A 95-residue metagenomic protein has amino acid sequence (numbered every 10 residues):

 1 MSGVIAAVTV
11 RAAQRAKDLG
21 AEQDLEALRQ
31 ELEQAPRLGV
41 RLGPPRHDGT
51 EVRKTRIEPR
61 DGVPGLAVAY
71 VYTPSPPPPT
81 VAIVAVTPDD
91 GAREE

Functional and structural regions predicted by a protein language model:
M1-Q30: Arg/Lys-rich, positively charged N-terminal/basic patches that mediate binding to nucleic acids
G3-A7, V52, V68: Generic structural motif
A13-Q14, D48, G91-A92: A short acidic, often aromatic-flanked loop/helix-cap motif at beta-alpha or helix-coil junctions that lines enzyme
L25, T50, V63-G65: A general secondary-structure signal for short beta-strands and their flanking turns/coil in non-transmembrane regions
Q30-D61: A short, surface-exposed loop/turn module that caps and links secondary-structure elements
R56-E95: Enriched for short, Lys/Arg-rich terminal
